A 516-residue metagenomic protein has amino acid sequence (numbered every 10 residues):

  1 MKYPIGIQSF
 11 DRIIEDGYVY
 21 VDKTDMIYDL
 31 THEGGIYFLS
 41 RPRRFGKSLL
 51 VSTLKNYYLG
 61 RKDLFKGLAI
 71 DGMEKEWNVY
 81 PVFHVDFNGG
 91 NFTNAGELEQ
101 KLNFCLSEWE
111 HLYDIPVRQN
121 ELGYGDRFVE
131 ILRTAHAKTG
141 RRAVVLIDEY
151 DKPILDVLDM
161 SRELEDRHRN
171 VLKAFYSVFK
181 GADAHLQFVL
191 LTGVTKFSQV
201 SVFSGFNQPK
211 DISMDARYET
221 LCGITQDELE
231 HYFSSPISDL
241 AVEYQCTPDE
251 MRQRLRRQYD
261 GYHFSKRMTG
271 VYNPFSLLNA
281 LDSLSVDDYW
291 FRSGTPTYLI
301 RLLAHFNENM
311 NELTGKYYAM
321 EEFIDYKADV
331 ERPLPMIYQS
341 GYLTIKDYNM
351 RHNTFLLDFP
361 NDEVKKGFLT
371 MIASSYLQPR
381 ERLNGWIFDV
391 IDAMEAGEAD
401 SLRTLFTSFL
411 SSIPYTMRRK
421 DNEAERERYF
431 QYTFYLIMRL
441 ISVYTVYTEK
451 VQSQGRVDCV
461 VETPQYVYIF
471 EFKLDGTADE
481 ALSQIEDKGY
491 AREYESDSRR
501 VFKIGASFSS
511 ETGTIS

Functional and structural regions predicted by a protein language model:
M1-R426, I441-S442, E462: Phosphate-binding site recognition
V144, Y466-Y468, F502: Structural motif
D166-V171, L474-A491: Mg2+/Mn2+-dependent nuclease catalytic core
F434, V457-L474, K488: Conserved catalytic cores of phosphodiester-cleaving nucleases, focusing on short active-site segments
I437-Q452: A short acidic/basic microdomain associated with nuclease active sites
K450-Q452, C459-T463, Y494: C-terminal amphipathic alpha-helical interaction region
A478-L482, A491-S516: Nucleic-acid nuclease catalytic cores
